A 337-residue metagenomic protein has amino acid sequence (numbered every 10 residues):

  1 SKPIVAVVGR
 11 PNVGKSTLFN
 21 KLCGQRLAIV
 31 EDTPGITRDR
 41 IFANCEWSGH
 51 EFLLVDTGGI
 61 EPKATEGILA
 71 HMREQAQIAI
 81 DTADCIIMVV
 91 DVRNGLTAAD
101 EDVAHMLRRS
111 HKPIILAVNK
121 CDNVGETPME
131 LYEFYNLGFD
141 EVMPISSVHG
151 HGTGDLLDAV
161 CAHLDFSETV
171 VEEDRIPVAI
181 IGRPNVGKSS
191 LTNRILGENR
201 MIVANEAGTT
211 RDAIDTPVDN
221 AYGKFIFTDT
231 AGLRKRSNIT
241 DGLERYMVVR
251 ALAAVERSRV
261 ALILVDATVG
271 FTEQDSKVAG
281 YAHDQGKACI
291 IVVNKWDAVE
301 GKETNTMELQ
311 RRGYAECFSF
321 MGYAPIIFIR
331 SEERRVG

Functional and structural regions predicted by a protein language model:
S1-L69, I78-T82, H163-V255: Conserved G1/Walker A P-loop phosphate-binding module
P34-I36, G59-E61, R93-G95, K120-G125 (+6 more regions): Conserved nucleotide-binding/hydrolysis micro-motifs of P-loop NTPases
R38, L69, R73-I80, T97-E101 (+6 more regions): Amphipathic alpha-helical transducer elements in NTP-driven molecular machines
L54-V55, G59-I80, C85-R108, Y135-L137 (+2 more regions): Hydrophobic alpha-helical bundles that form the membrane domains of multi-pass transporters
I80-E101, H111, I115-P128, V255-S276 (+1 more regions): Conserved Switch II/interswitch segment of TRAFAC-class P-loop GTPases
M106-H111, A282-Q285: Short, conserved loop/helix-junction motifs that constitute active-site signature segments in enzyme catalytic cores
P113-I115, D122-P177, D297-R335: Canonical P-loop GTPase G-domain recognition
T230-R335: C-terminal structured domain segments across diverse proteins
